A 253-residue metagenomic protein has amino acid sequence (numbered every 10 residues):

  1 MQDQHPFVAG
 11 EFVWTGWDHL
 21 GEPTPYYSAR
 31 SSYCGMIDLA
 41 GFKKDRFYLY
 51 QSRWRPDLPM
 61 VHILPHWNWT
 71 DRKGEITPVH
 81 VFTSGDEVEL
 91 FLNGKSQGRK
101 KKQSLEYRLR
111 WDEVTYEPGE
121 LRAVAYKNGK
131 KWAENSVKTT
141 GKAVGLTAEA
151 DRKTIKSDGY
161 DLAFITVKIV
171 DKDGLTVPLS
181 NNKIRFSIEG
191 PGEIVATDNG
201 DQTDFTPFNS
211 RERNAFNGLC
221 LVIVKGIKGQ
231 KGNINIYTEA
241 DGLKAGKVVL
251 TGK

Functional and structural regions predicted by a protein language model:
M1-Q103, L109-K130: Extended substrate-binding grooves/exosites of carbohydrate-active enzymes
W69-G74, T154-A163: Short, solvent-exposed loop/linker segments at the N-terminal edge of repeated beta-sheet extracellular domains
V79-F82, V124, Y160-P178, I184 (+1 more regions): Beta-strand-rich structural segments
K102, V144-A148, R185-D204: Short aromatic-acidic-glycine turn motif
R110-Y116, F208-K228: Short, hydrophobic beta-strand segments
Y116-E120, L162, G229-N233: Extracellular Ig-like/FN3 beta-sandwich strand-entry sites
K130-G141, K244-G252: Edge beta-strands of extracellular beta-sandwich domains
T140-D158: Low-complexity, acidic Ser/Thr/Pro/Gly-rich terminal tails and inter-domain linkers that flank the onset of structured
